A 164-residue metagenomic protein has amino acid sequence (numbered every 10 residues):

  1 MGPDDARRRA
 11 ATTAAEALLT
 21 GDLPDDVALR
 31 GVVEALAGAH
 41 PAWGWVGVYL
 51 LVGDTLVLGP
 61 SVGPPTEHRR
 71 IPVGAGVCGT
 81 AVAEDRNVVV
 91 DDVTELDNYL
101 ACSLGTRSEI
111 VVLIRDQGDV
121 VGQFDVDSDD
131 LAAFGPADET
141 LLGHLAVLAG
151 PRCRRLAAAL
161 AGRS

Functional and structural regions predicted by a protein language model:
M1-T66, H144, L148-S164: Intrinsically disordered, low-complexity terminal regulatory regions
W43, T106-S108: Short, small/polar residue-rich loop motifs at catalytic or cofactor-binding pockets
W45, V111, Q123: Short hydrophobic/aromatic beta-strand element in the GNAT-like acyltransferase core that lines or flanks the acyl-donor
L51-L104: Regulatory sensory and allosteric helical modules in signal-transduction proteins and certain transcription factors
S108-R115: A short, aliphatic-rich beta-strand micro-motif
F124-A132: Short beta-strand-to-loop transition segments that serve as allosteric relay/switch motifs in sensory/regulatory domains
